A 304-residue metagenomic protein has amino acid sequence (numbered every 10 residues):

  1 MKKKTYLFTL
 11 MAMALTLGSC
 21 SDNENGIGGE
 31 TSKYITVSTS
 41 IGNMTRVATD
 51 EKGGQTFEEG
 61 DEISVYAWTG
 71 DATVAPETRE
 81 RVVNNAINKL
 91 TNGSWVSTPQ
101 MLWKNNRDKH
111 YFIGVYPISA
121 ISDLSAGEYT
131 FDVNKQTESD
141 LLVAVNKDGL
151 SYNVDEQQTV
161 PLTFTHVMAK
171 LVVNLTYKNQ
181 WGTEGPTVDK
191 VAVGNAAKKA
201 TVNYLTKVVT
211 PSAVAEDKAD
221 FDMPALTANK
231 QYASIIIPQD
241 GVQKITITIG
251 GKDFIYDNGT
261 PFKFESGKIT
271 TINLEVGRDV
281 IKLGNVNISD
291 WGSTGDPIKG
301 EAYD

Functional and structural regions predicted by a protein language model:
K2-D304: Sec-type signal peptide cleavage vicinity
